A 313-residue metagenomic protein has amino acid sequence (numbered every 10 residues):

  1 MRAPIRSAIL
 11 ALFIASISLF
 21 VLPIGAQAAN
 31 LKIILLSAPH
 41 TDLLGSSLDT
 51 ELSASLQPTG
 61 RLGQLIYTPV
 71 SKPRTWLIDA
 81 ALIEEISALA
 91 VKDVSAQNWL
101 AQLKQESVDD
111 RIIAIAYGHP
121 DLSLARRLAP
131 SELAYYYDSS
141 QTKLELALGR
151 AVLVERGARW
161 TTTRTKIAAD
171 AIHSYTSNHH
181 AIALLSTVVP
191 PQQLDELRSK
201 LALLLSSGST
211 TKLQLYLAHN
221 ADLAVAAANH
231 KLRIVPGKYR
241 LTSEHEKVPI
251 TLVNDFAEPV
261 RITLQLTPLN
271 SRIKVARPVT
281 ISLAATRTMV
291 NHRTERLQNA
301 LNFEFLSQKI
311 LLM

Functional and structural regions predicted by a protein language model:
R2-M313: N-terminal membrane-targeting/anchoring modules of bacterial envelope and secretion proteins
